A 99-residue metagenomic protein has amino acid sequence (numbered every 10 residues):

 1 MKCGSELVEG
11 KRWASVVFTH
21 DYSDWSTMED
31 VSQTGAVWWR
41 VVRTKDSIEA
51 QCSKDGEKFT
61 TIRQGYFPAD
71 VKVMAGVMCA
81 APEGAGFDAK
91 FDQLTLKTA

Functional and structural regions predicted by a protein language model:
M1-A99: Extracellular glycan-recognition regions
